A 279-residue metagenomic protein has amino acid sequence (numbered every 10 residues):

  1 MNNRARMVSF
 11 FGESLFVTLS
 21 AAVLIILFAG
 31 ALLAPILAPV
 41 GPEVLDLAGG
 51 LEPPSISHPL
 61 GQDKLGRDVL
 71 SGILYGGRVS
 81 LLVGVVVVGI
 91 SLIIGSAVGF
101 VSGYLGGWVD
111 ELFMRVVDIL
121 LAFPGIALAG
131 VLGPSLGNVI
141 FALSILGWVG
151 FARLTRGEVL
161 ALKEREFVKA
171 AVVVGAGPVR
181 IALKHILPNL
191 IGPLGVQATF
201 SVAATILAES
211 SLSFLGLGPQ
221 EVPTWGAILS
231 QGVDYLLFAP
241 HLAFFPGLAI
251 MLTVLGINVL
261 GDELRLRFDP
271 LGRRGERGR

Functional and structural regions predicted by a protein language model:
M1-E43, V116, L190: N-terminal signal-anchor/first transmembrane alpha helix
A22, I26, G30-L65, L215-V222: Hydrophobic alpha-helical transmembrane segments of membrane transport/permease proteins and related membrane-embedded
P59, D63, I93, G103-L162 (+2 more regions): Generic hydrophobic transmembrane alpha-helix motif, especially the helices
V69-Y104, T253: Transmembrane alpha-helix signature in integral membrane proteins
R78-I94, P134, V179-E209, I257: Transmembrane alpha-helices
L128-G133, V159, L207-A249, G275: Glycine-rich helix-loop "coupling/hinge" segments at transmembrane-helix boundaries in multipass transporters
G130-L136, L143-L146, G192-V202, P240-R279: C-terminal transmembrane helix and the adjacent membrane-cytosol boundary/short C-terminal tail of inner/organellar
